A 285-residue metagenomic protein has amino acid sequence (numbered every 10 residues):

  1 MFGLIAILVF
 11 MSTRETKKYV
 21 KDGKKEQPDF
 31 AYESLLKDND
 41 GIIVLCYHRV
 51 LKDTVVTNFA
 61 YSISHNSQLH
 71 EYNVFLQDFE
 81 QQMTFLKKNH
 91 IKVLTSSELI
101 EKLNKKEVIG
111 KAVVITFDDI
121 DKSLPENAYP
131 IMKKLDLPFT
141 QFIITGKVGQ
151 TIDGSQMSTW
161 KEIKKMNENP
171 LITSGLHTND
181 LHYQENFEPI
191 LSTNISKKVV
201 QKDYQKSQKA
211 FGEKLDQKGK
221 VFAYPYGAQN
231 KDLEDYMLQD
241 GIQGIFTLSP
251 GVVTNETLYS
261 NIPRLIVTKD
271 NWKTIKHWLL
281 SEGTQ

Functional and structural regions predicted by a protein language model:
M1-M11: Hydrophobic membrane-insertion alpha-helices, especially the h-region of bacterial N-terminal signal peptides
F10-K111, Q285: N-terminal pre-catalytic segment of deacetylase/amide-hydrolase enzymes
L45-K52, G110-V113, D121-S123, P130-N230 (+1 more regions): Metal-dependent polysaccharide deacetylase catalytic core of the NodB/CE4 family, i.e., the active-site-bearing domain
K52-T57, P125, N271-W272: Short, solvent-exposed loop/turn elements at domain surfaces
S62, I131-K134, D240: Glycine-rich, phosphate-binding/catalytic loops in enzymes
E71-K105, G212, E234, L238-W272 (+1 more regions): C-terminal domain-boundary segment and adjacent tail
W272-W278: Functionally critical loop-and-helix segments that line ligand-binding/catalytic clefts of soluble enzyme domains
